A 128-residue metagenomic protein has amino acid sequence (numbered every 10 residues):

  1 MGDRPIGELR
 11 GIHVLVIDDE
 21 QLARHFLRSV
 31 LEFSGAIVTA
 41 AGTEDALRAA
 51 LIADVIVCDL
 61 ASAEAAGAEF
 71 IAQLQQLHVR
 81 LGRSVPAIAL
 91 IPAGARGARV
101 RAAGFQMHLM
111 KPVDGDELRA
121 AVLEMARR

Functional and structural regions predicted by a protein language model:
M1-L15, D19-R24, R28, S34-A36 (+5 more regions): Non-catalytic signal-transmission and effector/linker regions of two-component phosphorelay proteins
D19, L60, I88-G94, P112: Conserved active-site segment of CheY-like receiver
V38-A40, A87, H108: Conserved beta-strand scaffold positions in the cores of enzyme catalytic domains, especially in NTP/NDP-utilizing
A40-A46, G67: Helix N-cap/capping motif at the beta->alpha junctions
A50-L51, A102: A short, aliphatic-rich alpha-helical micro-motif
D54-V55, M107: Short, Asp-centered acidic motifs that coordinate Mg2+ and/or phosphate in catalytic or ligand-binding sites
V57-R83: Conserved phosphotransfer microenvironments
E69, I91-M110, A120: Alpha4 helix (beta4-alpha4-beta5 surface) of REC/receiver domains from two-component response regulators
